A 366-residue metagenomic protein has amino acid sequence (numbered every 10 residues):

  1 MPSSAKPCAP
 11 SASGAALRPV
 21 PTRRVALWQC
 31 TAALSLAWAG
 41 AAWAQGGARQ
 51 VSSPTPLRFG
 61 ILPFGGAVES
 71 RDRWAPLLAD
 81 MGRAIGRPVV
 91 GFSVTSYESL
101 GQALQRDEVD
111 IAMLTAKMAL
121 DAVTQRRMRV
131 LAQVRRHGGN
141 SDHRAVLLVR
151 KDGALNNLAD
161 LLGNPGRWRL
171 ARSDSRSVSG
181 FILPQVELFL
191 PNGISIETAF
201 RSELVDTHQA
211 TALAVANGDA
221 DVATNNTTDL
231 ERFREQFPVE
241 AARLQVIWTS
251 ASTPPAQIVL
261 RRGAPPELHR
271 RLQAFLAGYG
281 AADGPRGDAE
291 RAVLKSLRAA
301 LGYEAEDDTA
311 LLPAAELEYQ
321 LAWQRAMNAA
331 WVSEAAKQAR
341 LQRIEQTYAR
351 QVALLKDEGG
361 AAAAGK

Functional and structural regions predicted by a protein language model:
M1-P21, V25, Q29-A39: N-terminal secretory signal peptides
G47-L120: Extracytoplasmic small-molecule ligand-binding "clamshell" domains of the periplasmic binding protein/Venus flytrap
P54, R58-G82, V94, N140-L213: Bilobed "Venus flytrap"/periplasmic-binding protein-like clamshell domains and structurally analogous long
T55-P63, V134-V146, P238-Q273, R291-D307: Periplasmic-binding protein-like
G66, D72, P76, R271-K366: An extracytoplasmic/periplasmic, membrane-proximal ligand-sensing/linker region
E98-A112, Q125, H143, H208-A223: Short helices/loops that flank or line small-molecule/ion binding pockets
L104-Q105, L161, V215-A216, I258 (+1 more regions): Hydrophobic residues within well-ordered alpha-helices
A116-R126, F189-L190, A216-N217, D221-A242: A ligand-binding cleft/hinge motif common to bilobed small-molecule-binding domains
